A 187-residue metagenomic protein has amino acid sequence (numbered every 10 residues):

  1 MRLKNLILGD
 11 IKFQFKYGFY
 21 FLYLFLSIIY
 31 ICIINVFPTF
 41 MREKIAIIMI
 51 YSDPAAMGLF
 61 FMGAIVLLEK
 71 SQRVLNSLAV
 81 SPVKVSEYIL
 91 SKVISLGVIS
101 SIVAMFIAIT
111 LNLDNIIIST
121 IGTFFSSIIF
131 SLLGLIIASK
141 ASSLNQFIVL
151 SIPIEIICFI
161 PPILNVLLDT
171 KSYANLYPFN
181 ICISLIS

Functional and structural regions predicted by a protein language model:
L3-F15, I186: A short amphipathic helical element positioned immediately N-terminal to and/or at the very start of a transmembrane
F13-M62, S101, V149-P162: Hydrophobic alpha-helical transmembrane segments of multi-pass membrane transport/permease proteins
F21-F25, A46, L90, I94 (+2 more regions): Hydrophobic alpha-helical transmembrane segments
I33, V66, L75-L78, T110 (+4 more regions): Hydrophobic alpha-helical interface/terminus motif in multipass membrane transporters
R42-V80, V85-I107: Hydrophobic alpha-helical transmembrane segments of multi-pass membrane transport proteins
A55-F60, S91, D114-G122, V166-L167: Short alpha-helical transmembrane interface motifs in multi-pass membrane proteins
V85-S86, V93-L144: Alpha-helical transmembrane segments and their short interhelical loops
P162-S187: Terminal transmembrane helical anchor/hairpin motif
